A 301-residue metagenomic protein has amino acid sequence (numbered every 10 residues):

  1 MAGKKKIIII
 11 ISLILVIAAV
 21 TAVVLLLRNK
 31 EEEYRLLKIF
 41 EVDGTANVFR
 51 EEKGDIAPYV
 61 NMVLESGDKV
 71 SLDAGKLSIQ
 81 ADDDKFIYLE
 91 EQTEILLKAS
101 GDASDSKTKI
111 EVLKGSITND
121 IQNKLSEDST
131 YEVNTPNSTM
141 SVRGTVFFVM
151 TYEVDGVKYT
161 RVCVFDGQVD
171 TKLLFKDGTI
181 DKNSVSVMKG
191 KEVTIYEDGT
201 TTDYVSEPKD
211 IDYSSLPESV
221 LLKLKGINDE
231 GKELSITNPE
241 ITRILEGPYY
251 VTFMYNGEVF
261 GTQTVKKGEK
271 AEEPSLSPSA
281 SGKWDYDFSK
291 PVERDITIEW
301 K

Functional and structural regions predicted by a protein language model:
M1-V16: N-terminal Sec-pathway targeting helices
K5-I7, P239, K267: N-terminal cationic leader/targeting segments used for protein routing and processing
V16-I17, K290: Helix-turn-helix-type domain boundary/helix-start signal
I17-L26: Hydrophobic alpha-helical membrane-insertion segments, chiefly the h-region of N-terminal signal peptides
L25-E65, K69, D73, Q80-E192 (+2 more regions): Flexible, surface-exposed loop/linker segments and immediately adjacent secondary-structure boundaries
S78, F148, R161-C163, E192-T194 (+3 more regions): Ordered hydrophobic segments in well-structured contexts
I241-K301: Secondary-structure capping and domain/repeat boundary segments
